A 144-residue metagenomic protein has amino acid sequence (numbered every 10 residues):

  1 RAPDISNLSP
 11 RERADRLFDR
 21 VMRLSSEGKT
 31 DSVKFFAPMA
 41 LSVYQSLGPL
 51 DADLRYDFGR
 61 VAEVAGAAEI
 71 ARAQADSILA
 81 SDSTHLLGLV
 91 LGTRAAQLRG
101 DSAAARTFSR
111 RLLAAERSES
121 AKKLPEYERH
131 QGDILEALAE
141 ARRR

Functional and structural regions predicted by a protein language model:
R1-E12: Long, contiguous interaction/recruitment modules in multidomain scaffold/adaptor proteins
R11-E12, Q45, P49, S83 (+1 more regions): Short coil turns that delineate tetratricopeptide repeat
F18-M22, R60, R94-Q97: Tandem amphipathic alpha-helical repeat scaffolds
M22-K34, P38-S81: Alpha-helical adaptor scaffolds
K34-F35, L41, R72, L86 (+1 more regions): Conserved positions within tetratricopeptide repeat
D51-D57, L86-G92, T107, K122-Y127: Alpha-solenoid helical repeat scaffolds
D76-T107: Ankyrin-repeat and related helical/solenoid repeat scaffolds used for protein-protein interactions
R106-R144: Terminal, low-structured helical/coil segments at or just beyond the last alpha-helical repeat
